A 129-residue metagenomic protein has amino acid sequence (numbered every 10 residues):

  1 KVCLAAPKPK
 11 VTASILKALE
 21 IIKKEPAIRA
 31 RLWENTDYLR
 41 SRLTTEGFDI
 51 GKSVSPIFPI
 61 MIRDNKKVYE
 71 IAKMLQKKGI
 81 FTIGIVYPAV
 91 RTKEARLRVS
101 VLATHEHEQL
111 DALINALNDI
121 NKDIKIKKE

Functional and structural regions predicted by a protein language model:
K1-L43, F48-G51: PLP-dependent aminotransferase class I/II
A6, I83-P88: Beta-strand->loop->alpha-helix junctions that form or flank phosphate-binding loops in nucleotide-handling enzymes
P9, P26, N65, H107-E108: Alpha-helix N-capping/helix-start residues
T12-I15, V68, L110: A general structural signal for well-ordered alpha-helical segments in protein cores
A30-L39, T44-G79, A89, K93-E94 (+1 more regions): Conserved PLP-binding catalytic core of the aspartate aminotransferase-like
K77-F81, A89-E129: PLP-dependent enzyme catalytic core of the Aspartate aminotransferase-like
